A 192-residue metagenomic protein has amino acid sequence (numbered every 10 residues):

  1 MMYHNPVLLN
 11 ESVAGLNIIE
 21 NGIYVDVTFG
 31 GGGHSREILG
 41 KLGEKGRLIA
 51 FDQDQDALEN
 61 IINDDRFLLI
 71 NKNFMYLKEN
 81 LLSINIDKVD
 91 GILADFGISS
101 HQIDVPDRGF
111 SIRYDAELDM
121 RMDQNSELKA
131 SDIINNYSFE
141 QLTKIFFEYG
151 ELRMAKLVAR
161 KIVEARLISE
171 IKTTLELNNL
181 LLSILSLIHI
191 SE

Functional and structural regions predicted by a protein language model:
M1-S191: S-adenosyl-L-methionine-dependent methyltransferase catalytic core, i.e., the SAM/SAH-binding region
